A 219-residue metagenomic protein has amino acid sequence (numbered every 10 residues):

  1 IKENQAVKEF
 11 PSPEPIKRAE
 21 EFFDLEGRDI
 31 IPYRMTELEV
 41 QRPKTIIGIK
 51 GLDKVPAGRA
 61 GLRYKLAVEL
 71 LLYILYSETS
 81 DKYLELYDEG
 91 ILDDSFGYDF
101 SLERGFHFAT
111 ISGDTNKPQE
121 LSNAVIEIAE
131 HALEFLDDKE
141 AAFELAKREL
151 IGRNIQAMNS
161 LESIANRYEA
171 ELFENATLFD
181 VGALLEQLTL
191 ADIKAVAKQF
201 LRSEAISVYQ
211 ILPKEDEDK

Functional and structural regions predicted by a protein language model:
K2-V7, L71, S122-E130: Short amphipathic C-terminal alpha-helix that caps PH/PH-like domains
K8-A57, G61, Y73-Q119, A183-Y209 (+1 more regions): Non-catalytic beta-strand/loop surface segments
I16, S80-D81, E134, D138 (+3 more regions): Intrinsically disordered or highly flexible coil/loop and linker segments, enriched in small and charged/polar residues
R63-L66: Regulatory input/activation interfaces that engage signals or partners
E69-Y76, G152, N166-A170: Short, hydrophobic/amphipathic alpha-helical patches that form generic packing surfaces within helical domains
S77-E78, G97-A157: M16/insulysin-pitrilysin zinc metalloprotease superfamily fold
I155-Q187: Scaffold signal of the M16-like zinc-metallopeptidase fold and its non-catalytic homologs
